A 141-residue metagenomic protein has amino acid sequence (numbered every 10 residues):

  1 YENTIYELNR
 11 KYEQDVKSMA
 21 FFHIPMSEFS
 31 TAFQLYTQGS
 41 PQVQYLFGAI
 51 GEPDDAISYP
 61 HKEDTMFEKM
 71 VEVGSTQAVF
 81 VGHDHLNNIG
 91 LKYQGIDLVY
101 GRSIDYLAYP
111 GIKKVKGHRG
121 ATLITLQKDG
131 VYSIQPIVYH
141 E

Functional and structural regions predicted by a protein language model:
Y1-G82: His/acidic metal-ligating clusters that form di-metal
T65-V73, N87-E141: Binuclear metal-dependent phosphoesterase catalytic core
